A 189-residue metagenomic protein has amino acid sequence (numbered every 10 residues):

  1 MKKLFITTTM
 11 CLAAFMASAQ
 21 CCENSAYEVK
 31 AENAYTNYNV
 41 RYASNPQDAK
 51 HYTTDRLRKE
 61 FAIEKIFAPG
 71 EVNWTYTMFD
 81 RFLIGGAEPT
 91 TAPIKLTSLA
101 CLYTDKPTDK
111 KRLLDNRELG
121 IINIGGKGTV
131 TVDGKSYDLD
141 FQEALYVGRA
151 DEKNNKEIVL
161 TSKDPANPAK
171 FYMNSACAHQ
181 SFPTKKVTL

Functional and structural regions predicted by a protein language model:
M1-E23: Bacterial Sec-dependent N-terminal signal peptides
S18-T36: Sec-dependent signal peptide cleavage junction
N39-T104: Intrinsically disordered, low-complexity, positively charged segments
V72-N73, K110-K111, N155-K163: A generic local secondary-structure boundary/capping motif
F79-S98, T104, T108-G134: Glycine- and acidic-residue-biased ligand/ion/polar-headgroup-sensing regions
D133-D151: Short acidic-glycine-tyrosine-enriched beta hairpin
R149-K156, V187-L189: Active-site glycine-rich loop that binds ribose-phosphate moieties when present
V159-L189: Surface-exposed beta-loop interaction hotspot
